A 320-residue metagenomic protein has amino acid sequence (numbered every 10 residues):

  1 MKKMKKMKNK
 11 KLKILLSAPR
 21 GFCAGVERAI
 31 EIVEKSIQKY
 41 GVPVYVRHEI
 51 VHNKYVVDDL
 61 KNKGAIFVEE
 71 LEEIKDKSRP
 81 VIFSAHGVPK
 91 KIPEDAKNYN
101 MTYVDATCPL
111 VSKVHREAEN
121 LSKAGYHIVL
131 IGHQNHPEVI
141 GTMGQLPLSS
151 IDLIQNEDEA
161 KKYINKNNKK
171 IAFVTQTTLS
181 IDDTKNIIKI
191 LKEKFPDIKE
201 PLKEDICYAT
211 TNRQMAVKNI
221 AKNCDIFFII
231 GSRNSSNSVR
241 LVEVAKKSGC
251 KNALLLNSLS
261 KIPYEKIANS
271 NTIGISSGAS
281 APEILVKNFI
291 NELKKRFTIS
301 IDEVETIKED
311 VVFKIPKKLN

Functional and structural regions predicted by a protein language model:
K2-I273, S277, E283-N320: The feature marks the mature, well-folded catalytic cores of soluble enzymes
